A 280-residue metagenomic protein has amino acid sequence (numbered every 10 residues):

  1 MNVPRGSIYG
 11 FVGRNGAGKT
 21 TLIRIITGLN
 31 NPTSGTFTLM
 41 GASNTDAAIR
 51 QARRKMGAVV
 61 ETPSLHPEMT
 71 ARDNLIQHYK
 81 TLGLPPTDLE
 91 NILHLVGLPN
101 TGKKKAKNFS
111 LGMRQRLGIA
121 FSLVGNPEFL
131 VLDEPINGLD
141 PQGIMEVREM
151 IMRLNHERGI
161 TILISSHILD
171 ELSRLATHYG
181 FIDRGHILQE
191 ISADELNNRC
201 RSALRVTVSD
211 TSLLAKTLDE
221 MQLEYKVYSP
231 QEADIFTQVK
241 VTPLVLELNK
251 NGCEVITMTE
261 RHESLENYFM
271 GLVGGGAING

Functional and structural regions predicted by a protein language model:
T27: Helix-to-loop junction immediately C-terminal to a conserved catalytic motif
G35-T45, Q51-A52: Conserved ABC transporter NBD signature motif
I76, K80, P86-G102: Conserved ABC ATPase "signature" region
L130-E134: Catalytic Walker B motif of ABC-type/P-loop ATPase nucleotide-binding domains
R148-F236: ABC transporter nucleotide-binding domain
A203-L272, G280: Short, charged/small-residue-rich alpha-helical element at the C-terminal edge of ABC transporter nucleotide-binding
